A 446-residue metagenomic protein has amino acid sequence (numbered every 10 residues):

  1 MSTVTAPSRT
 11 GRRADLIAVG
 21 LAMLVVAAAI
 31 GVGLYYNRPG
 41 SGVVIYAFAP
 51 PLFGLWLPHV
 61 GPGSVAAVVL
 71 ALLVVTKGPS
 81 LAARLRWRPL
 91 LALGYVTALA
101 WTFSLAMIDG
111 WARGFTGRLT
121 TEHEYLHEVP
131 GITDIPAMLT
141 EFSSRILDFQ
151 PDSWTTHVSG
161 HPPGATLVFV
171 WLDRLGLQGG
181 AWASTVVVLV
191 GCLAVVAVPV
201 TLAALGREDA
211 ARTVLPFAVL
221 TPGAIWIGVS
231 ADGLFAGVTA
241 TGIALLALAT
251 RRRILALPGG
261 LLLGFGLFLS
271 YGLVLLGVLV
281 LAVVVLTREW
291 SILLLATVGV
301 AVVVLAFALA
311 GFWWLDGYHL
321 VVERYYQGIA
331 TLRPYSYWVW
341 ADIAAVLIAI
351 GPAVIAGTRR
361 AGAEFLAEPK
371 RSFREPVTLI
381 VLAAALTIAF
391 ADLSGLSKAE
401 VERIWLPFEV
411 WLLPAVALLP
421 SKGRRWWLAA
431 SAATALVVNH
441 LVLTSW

Functional and structural regions predicted by a protein language model:
M1-V26, P50-T121: Start-transfer (signal-anchor) and selected internal transmembrane alpha helices of multi-pass inner/ER membrane
T3-A6, I243-L257, V274-G299, A367: Perimembrane helix-loop-helix junctions
A27-G42, A282, L286-A363: Membrane-lumen/periplasm interface segments of specific transmembrane helices in polyprenyl phosphate-linked
A71-G78, W182-L205, T213: Transmembrane-helix motifs of polytopic, lipid-linked glycan transferases
A197, F235-R253, A415: Specific aromatic-rich, kink-prone transmembrane helix
R212-L215, L245-G264, L269: Short hydrophobic alpha-helices at membrane interfaces in multi-pass membrane enzymes
G223-F235: Short acidic/glycine- and proline-prone juxtamembrane loop motifs at membrane-interface regions of multi-pass membrane
E289-L294, R359-A383, S397: Membrane-interface helix-loop-helix junctions at transmembrane boundaries of multi-pass membrane enzymes, predominantly
